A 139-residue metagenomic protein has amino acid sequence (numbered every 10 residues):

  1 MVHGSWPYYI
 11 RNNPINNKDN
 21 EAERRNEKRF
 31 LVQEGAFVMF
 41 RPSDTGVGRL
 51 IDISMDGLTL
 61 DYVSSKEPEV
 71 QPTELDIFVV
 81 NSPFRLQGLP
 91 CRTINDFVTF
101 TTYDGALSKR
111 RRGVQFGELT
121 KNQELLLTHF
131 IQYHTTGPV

Functional and structural regions predicted by a protein language model:
M1-K66, T128-V139: N-terminal helix initiation/capping motif
K28, E67-E69, P83-R85, G105-K109: A generic structural micro-feature
G35-F40, Q71-Q87: Short conserved beta-strand and strand-loop elements enriched in small hydrophobics with frequent Asp/Gly
V47-L50, G88-D96: Short beta-strand-centered aromatic/proline hotspots
S54, T93-F97, E118-T120: A generic structural motif
L58-Y62, F97-Q115: Short, solvent-exposed secondary-structure boundary/capping segments
E67-Q71, N122-L125: Short, conserved charged micro-motifs
T102-Y103, Q123-H129: Short, charged, solvent-exposed linker or helix-capping segments at domain edges/interfaces that act as flexible hinges
